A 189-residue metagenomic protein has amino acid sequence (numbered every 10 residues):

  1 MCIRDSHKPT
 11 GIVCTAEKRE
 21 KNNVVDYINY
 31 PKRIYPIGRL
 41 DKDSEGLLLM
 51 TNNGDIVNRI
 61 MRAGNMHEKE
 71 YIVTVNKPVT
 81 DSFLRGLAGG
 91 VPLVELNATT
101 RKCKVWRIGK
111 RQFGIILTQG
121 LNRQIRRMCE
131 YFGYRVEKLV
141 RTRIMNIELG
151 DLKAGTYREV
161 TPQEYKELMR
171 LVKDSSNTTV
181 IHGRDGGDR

Functional and structural regions predicted by a protein language model:
R4-R189: Basic, flexible Lys/Arg- and Gly-enriched helix-loop patches that mediate nucleic-acid binding at interfaces with rRNA
